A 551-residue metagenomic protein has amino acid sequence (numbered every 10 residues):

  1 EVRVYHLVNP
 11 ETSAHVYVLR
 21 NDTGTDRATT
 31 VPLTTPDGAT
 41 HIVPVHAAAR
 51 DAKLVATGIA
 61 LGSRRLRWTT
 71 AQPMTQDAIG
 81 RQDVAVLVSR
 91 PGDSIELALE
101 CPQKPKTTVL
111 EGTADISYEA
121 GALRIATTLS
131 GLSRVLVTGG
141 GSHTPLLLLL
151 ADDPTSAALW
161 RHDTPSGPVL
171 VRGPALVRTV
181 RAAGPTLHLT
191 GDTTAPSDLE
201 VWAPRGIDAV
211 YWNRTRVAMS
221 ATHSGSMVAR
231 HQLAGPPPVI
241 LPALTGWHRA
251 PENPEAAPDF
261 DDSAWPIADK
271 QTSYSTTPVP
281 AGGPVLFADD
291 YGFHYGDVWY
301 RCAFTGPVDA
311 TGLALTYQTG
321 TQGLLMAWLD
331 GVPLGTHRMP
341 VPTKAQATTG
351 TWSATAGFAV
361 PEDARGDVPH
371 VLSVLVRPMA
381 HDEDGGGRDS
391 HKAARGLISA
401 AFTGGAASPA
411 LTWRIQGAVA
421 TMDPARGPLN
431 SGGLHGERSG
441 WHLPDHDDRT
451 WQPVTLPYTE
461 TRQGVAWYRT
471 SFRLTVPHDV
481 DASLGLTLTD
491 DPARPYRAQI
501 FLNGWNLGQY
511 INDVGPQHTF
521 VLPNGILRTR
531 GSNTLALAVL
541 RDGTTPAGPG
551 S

Functional and structural regions predicted by a protein language model:
E1-R528, L540-S551: Non-catalytic C-terminal accessory domains or segments of carbohydrate-active enzymes
N533-L537: N-terminal targeting pre-sequences for secretion and organelle import
